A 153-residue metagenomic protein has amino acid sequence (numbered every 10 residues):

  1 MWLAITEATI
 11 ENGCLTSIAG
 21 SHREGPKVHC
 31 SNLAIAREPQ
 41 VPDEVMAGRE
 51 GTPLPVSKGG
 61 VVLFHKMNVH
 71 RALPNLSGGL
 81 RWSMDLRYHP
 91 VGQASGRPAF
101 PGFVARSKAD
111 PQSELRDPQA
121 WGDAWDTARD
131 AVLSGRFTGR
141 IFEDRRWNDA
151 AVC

Functional and structural regions predicted by a protein language model:
A8-V69: Double-stranded beta-helix
V61, N68-C153: Non-heme Fe(II)/2-oxoglutarate
